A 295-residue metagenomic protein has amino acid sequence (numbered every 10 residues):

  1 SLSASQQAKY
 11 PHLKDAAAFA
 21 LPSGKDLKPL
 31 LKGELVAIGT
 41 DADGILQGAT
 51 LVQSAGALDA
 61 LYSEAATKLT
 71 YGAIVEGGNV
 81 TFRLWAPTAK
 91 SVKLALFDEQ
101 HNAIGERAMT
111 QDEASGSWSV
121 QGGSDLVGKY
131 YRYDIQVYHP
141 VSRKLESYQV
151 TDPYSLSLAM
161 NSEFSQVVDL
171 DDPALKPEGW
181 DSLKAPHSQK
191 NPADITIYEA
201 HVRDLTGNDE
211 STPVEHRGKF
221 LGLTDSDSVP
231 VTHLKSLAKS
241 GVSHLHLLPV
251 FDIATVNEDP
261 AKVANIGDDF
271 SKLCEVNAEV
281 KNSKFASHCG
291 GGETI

Functional and structural regions predicted by a protein language model:
S1-L2, V92-L96: Extended low-complexity, serine/threonine- and proline-enriched intrinsically disordered segments
L2-G77, T81, D112-D225: The feature marks proteins involved in alpha-glucan
S5, H101-A108: Surface-exposed loop/edge segments in extracytoplasmic proteins
W85-S91: Short proline/glycine-enriched turn/loop motifs at strand-loop junctions of beta-rich domains
L94-F97, R132-D134, S142-V150, N208-P213 (+4 more regions): Short, solvent-exposed loop/turn and secondary-structure capping segments
F97-N102, Y138: Change "in extracellular beta-sheet-rich domains … of secreted and cell-surface proteins" to "in beta-sheet-rich domains
S211-D225, N257-I295: Aromatic- and acidic-residue-enriched carbohydrate-binding clefts of CAZyme catalytic domains
V231-V250: Catalytic domains of carbohydrate-active enzymes, especially glycoside hydrolases
